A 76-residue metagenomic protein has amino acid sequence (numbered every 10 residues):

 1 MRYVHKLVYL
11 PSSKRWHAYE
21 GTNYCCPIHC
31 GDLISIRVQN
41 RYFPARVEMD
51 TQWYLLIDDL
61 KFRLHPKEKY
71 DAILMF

Functional and structural regions predicted by a protein language model:
M1-C25: Mixed-charge, Lys/Arg-rich low-complexity intrinsically disordered regions
Y3, R37-P44: Short coil-to-beta-strand transition motifs
Y9-P11, R37, M49: Generic beta-strand structural signal
K14-G21, I34, W53-L56, A72: Short polybasic amphipathic segments
C25-V38: Short coil-to-beta transition motif at edge beta-strands of beta-rich domains
Y42-F76: Short, compact, well-ordered microdomains
